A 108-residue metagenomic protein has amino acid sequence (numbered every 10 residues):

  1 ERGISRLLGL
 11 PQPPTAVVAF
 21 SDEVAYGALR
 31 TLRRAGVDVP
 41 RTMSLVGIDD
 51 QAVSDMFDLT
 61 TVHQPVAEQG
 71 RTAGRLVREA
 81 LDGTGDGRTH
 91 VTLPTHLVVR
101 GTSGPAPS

Functional and structural regions predicted by a protein language model:
R2: ATP/NTP phosphate-donor binding region
S5, L10-A16, D22-P107: Flexible loop/turn connectors
